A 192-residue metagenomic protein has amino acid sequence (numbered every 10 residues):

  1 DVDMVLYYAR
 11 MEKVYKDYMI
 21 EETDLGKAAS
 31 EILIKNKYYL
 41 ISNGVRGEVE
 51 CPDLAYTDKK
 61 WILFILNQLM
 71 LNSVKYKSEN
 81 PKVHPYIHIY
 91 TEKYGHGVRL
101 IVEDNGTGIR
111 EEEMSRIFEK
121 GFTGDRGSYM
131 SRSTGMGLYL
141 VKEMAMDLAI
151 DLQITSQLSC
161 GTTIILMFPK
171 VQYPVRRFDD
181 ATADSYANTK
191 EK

Functional and structural regions predicted by a protein language model:
K13-Y18, L54-T57: Conserved micro-motifs of the catalytic ATP-binding
S73-K77: Short helix-loop "hinge" at the ATP-lid/N-box region of the Bergerat-fold HATPase_c
S78-N80, F122-R132: Glycine-rich ATP-lid/hinge loop adjacent to the conserved G-boxes
H84-H96: Short beta-strand/loop element within the Bergerat-fold HATPase_c
D104: Acidic ATP/Mg2+-coordinating residue in the GHKL
I109-G121, A181: Short conserved segment of the HATPase_c
